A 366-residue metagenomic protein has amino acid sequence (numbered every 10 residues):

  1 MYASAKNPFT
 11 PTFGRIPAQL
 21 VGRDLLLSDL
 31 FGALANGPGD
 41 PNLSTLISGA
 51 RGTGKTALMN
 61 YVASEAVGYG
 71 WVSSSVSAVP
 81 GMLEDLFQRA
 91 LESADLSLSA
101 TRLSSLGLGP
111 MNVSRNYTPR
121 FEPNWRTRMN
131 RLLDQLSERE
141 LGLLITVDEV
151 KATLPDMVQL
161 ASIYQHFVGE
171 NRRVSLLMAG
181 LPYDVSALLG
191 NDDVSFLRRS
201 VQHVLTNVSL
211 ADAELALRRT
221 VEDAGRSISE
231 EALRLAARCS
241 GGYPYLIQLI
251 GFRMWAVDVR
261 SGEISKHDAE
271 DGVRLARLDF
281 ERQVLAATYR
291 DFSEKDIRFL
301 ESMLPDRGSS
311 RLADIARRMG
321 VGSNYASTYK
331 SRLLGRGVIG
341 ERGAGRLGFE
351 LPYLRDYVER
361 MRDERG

Functional and structural regions predicted by a protein language model:
M1-L43, R89-E92, G142, Y353 (+1 more regions): A short, basic N-terminal segment
G39-Y61: Walker A/P-loop nucleotide-binding motif
G68-S73, M82-V113: Conserved NTP-binding/hydrolysis module of P-loop NTPases
T118-Y183, G190-D193: Conserved Walker B catalytic segment
P155, M319-R336: Short amphipathic alpha-helical interaction segments
V185-R238, V259-E263: Helix-loop-helix "sensor" segment of P-loop NTPases
G242, Q248-V321: Winged-helix-like regulatory helical subdomains adjacent to P-loop NTPase cores
L334-A344: A short, conserved structural fragment
